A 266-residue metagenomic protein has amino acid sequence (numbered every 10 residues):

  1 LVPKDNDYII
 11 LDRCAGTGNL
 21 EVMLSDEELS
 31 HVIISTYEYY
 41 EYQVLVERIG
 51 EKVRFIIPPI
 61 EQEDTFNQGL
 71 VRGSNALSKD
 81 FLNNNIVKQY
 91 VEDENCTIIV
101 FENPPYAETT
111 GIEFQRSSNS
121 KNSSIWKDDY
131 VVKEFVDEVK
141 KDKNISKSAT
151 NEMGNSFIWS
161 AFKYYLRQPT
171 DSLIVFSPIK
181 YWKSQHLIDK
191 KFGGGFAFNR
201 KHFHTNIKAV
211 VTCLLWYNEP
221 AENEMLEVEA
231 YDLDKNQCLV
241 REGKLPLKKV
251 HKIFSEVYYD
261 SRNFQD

Functional and structural regions predicted by a protein language model:
L1-L187: SAM-dependent methyltransferase catalytic region
E28-I34, K191-K201, K249-Y258: Short, Lys/Arg-enriched charge-dense amphipathic segments
Q43-V44, V132-E134, F203-K208, K244-K249: Short C-terminal domain-edge/linker segments immediately following a structured domain
I56-P58, F196, E229-Y231: General small-molecule cofactor/ligand-binding pocket signal
I60-E63, D128-D129, R200-H204, N223-M225 (+1 more regions): Short, surface-exposed, polar/charged, turn-prone segments marking secondary-structure boundaries
V100-E102, L173, G193-G194, L214 (+2 more regions): Generic low-polarity alpha-helical segments
L166-Q168, K180, V210-D266: C-terminal substrate-recognition regions of SAM-dependent nucleic acid methyltransferases
S184-E227: Class I S-adenosyl-L-methionine
